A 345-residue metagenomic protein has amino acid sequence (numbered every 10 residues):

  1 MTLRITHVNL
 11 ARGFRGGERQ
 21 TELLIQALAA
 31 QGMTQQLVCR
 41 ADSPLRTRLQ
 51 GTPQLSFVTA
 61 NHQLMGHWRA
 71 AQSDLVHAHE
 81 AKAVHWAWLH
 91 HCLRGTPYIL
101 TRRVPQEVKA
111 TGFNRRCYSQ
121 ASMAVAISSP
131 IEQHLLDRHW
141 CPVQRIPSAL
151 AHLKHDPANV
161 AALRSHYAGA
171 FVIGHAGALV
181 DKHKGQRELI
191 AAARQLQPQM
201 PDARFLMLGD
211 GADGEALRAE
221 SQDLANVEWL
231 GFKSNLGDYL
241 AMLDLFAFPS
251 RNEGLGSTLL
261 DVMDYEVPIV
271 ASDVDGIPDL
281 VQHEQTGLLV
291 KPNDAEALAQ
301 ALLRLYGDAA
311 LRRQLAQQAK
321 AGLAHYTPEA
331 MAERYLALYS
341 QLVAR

Functional and structural regions predicted by a protein language model:
R15-Q26, F171, V180-Q195, A212-E215 (+2 more regions): A conserved mid-protein helix/loop that constitutes part of the nucleotide-sugar donor-binding site
V38-C39, P268-A271, V281: Short hydrophobic beta-strand element within catalytic cores of glycosyltransferases and related nucleotide-activated
A78-V84: Short His-centered aromatic/hydrophobic patch
C92, Y98-A126, L136-R138: A conserved, positively charged/aromatic
A121-R145, L150-H152: A short, active-site helix/loop in glycosyltransferases that binds the activated sugar's phosphate group
Q133-D137, A149-H166, K184: Acidic anion/phosphate-binding donor-loop and adjacent secondary structure in glycosyltransferase catalytic cores
F232, R251: Aromatic "clamp/platform" in nucleotide-sugar-dependent glycosyltransferases that forms part of the donor/acceptor
H283-E284, L288-A295, R304-A309, A324: Conserved acidic donor-binding segment of nucleotide-sugar-dependent glycosyltransferases
